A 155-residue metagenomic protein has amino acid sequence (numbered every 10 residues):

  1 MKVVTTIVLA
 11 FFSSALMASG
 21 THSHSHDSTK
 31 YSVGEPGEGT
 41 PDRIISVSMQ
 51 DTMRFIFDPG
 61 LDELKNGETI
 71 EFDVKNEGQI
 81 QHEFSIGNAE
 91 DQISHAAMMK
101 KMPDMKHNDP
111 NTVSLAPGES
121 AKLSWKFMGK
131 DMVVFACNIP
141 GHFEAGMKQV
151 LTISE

Functional and structural regions predicted by a protein language model:
M1-I7: Positively charged n-region of N-terminal signal peptides that target proteins for export
S13-A15: N-terminal signal peptide c-region/cleavage motif recognized by signal peptidases
S19-H24, P110-E155: Extracellular/periplasmic metallocenter environments
S19-Q50, D91-D104, H142-E155: Extracytoplasmic/periplasmic copper-protein system
E38-T69: N-terminal edge beta-strand
V74-N76: Asparagine-centered strand-capping/turn motif at beta-strand->loop junctions
G78-Q81: Extended, low-complexity, turn-rich repeat/linker tracts enriched in Gly/Pro/Ser/Thr and Asp/Glu that occur
E83-G87: Beta-strand signatures of extracellular beta-sandwich domains
